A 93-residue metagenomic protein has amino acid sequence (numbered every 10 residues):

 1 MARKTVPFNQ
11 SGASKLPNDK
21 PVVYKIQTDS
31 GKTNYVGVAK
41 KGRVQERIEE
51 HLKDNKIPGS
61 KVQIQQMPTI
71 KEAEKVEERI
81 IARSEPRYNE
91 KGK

Functional and structural regions predicted by a protein language model:
M1-K53, G59-K61, M67, K71-R79 (+1 more regions): GIY-YIG nuclease catalytic motif and its immediate N-terminal context
E85-K93: Coupling/hinge elements of helicase-like and P-loop NTPase modules
